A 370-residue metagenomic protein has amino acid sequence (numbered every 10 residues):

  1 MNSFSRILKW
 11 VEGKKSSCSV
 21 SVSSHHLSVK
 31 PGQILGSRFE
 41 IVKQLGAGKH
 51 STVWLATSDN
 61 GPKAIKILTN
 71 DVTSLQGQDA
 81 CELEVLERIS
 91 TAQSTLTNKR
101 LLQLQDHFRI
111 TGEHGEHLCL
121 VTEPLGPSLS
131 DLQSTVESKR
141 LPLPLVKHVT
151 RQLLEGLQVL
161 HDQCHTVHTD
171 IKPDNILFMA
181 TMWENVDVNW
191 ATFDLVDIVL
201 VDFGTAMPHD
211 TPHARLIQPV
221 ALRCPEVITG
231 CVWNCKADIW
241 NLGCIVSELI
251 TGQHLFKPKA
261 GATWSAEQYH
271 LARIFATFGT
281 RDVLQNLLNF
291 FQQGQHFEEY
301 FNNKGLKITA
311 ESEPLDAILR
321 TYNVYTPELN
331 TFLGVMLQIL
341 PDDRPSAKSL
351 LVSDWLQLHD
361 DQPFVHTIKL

Functional and structural regions predicted by a protein language model:
P31, T52-N70: Glycine-rich ATP phosphate-binding loop
I41-G48, V53: Protein kinase glycine-rich loop
Q93-L96, L101-L118: Short beta-strand micro-motifs within the conserved protein kinase catalytic domain, predominantly in the N-lobe
G115, G204-T211, F278-G334: C-terminal lobe substrate-recognition/regulatory segment of protein kinase catalytic domains
G115-S128: Conserved short submotifs of the Hanks-type protein kinase catalytic core that shape the nucleotide-binding pocket
H161-M179, W183-F193: Catalytic-loop of the protein kinase fold
D238: Conserved catalytic-loop aspartate of Hanks-type protein kinases
